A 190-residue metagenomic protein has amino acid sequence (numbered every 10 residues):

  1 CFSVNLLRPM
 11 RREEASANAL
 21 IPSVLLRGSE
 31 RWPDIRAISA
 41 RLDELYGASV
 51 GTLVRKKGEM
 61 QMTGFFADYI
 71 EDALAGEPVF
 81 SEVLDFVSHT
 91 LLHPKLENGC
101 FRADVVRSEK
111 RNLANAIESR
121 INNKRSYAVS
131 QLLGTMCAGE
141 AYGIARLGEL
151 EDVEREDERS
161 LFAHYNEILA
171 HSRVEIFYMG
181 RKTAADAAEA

Functional and structural regions predicted by a protein language model:
C1-N18, I35-H89, R125-E151, R173-M179: M16 family metallopeptidases and their MPP-like homologs
N18-L26: Active-site SXXK
L25-S29, L91-K95, I117, I121: Sec/Tat-exported extracytoplasmic proteins
G28-R31, D72-L74, H93-R102: Short, polar/flexible loop-turn hinges at active-site or ligand-entry regions and domain interfaces
S39, H93-I117: Acidic/histidine-enriched alpha-helical segments
L53-V54, R120-I121, A163-E167: A generic local secondary-structure boundary/capping motif
L84-L92, R111-E118, S130-G134, N166: A broadly conserved amphipathic alpha-helix scaffold signal in soluble, globular proteins
E158-A190: Non-catalytic, conformational "gating/processing" segments within enzyme and secreted inhibitor domains
